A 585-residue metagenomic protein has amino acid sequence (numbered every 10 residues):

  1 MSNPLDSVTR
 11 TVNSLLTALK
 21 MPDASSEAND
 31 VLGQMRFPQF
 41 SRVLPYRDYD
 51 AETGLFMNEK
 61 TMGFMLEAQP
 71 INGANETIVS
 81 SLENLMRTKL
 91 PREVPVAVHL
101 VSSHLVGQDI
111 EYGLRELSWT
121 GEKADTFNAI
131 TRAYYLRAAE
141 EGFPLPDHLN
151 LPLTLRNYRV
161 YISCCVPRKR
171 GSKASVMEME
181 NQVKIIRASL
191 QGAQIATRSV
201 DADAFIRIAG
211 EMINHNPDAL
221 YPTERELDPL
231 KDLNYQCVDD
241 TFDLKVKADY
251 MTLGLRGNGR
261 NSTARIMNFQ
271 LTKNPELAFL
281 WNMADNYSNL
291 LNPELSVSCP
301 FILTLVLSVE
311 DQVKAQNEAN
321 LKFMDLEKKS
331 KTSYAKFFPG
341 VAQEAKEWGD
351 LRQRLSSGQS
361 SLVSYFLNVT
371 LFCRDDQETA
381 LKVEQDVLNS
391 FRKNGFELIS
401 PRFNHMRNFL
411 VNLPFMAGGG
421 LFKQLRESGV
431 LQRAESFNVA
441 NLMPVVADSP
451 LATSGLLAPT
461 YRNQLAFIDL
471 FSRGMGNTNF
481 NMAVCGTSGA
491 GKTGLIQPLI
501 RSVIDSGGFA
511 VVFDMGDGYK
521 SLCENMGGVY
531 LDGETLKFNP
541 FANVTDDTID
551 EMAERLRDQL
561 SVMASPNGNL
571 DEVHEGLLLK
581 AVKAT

Functional and structural regions predicted by a protein language model:
M1-L442: Extended, folded cores of ATP/NTP-driven motor/assembly subunits in large transport and secretion machines
Y49-G54, P152, W348-L355, G486-G491 (+2 more regions): Short, functional N-terminal and low-complexity linear motifs
E52-G54, H148-L151, L291, R354-G358 (+5 more regions): Generic recognition of flexible, low-complexity loop/linker segments
G54-T61, Q69-I71, I78, E83-L90 (+2 more regions): Glycine-rich phosphate-binding loop of nucleotide-binding enzymes
E67, I71, V101-A133, L151 (+1 more regions): Switch/coupling segment of Walker-type NTPase motor domains
E76, S80, R156, E180 (+7 more regions): Conserved structured core elements
S80-P91, Q312-K314, F409-A466, S472 (+3 more regions): P-loop NTPase motor domains
P167, R374, G489, S561-S565 (+1 more regions): A broad detector of the eukaryotic-type serine/threonine protein kinase catalytic domain
